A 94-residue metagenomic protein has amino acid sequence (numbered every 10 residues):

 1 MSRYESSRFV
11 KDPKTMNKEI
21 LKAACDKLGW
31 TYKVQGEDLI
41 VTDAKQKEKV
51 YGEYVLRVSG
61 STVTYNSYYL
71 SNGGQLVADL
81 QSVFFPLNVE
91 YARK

Functional and structural regions predicted by a protein language model:
M1-K94: Interaction-mediating elements
